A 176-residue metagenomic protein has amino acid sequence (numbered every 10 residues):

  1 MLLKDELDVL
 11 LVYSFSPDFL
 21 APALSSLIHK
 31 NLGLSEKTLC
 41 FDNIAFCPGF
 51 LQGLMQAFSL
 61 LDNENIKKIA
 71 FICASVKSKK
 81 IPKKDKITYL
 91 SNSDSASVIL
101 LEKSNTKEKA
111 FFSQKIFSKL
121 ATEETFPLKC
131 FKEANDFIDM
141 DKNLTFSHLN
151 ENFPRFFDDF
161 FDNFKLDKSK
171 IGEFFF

Functional and structural regions predicted by a protein language model:
M1-D8, R155-G172: Phosphate/pyrophosphate-binding loops at sites that engage ATP/ADP/AMP, CoA/4′-phosphopantetheine, polyphosphate
V9-F15, F174-F175: Short glycine-rich or small-residue beta-strand-to-loop segments that form or flank ligand, phosphate, metal/Fe-S
Y13-F19, A45-P48, C73-K79, F117: Acidic, glycine-rich active-site loops and adjacent beta-strand->loop/helix elements that engage anionic groups
F15-K67: Conserved catalytic cysteine-centered active-site region of acyl-thioester-dependent Claisen-condensing enzymes
E64-S95: Flexible, glycine-rich active-site loops centered on histidine and acidic residues that chelate a metal or position
K83-S147, E151, R155-D159: Condensing-enzyme catalytic core mediating Claisen C-C bond formation in acyl metabolism
